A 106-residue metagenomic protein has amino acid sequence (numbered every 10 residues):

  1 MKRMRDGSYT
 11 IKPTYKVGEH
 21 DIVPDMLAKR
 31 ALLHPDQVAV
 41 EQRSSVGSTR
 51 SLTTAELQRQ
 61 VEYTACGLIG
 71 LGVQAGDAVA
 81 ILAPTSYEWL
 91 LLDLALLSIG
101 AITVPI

Functional and structural regions predicted by a protein language model:
K2, G18-E41, R59: A short N-terminal helical cap/helix-turn-helix that marks the beginning of AMP-binding/adenylate-forming
M4-P13: Short, contiguous pre-domain boundary segments
P13, S48, I102: Glycine-rich, flexible loop/turn motifs
T14, S45, I106: Conserved short-loop catalytic and cofactor-binding motifs
K16, R50, T54, P105: Flexible, glycine- and charge-enriched loops at secondary-structure boundaries
V23, H34, A83, V104-I106: Hydrophobic alpha-helix-in-membranes signature
D36-L94: Conserved AMP-binding/adenylate-forming core of the ANL superfamily
L94-T103: Short hydrophobic alpha-helices that are characteristic scaffold elements of the AMP-binding
